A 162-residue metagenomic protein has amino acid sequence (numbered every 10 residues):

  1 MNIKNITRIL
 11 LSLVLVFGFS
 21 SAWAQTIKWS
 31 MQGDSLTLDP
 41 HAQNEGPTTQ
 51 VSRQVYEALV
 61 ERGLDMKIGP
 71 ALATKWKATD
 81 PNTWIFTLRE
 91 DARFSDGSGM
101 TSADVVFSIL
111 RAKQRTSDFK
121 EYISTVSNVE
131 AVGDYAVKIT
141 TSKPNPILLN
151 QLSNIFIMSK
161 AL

Functional and structural regions predicted by a protein language model:
M1-L10: Bacterial N-terminal signal peptides that target proteins for export
I9-G18: Bacterial N-terminal signal peptides
F19-A24: Sec/Tat signal peptide C-region and signal peptidase I cleavage site
S30-D80, L110: N-terminal lobe/hinge region of extracytoplasmic solute-binding protein
Q50, Q54, K67, A71 (+5 more regions): Extracytoplasmic/secreted proteins, especially bacterial periplasmic and envelope-associated proteins
V60, L64, P81, R93 (+4 more regions): Sec-exported extracytoplasmic/periplasmic mature domains
T74-T116, V132, K138: Aromatic- and charge-enriched surface segment that lines or borders ligand/interaction sites
K77, E121-L162: Surface-exposed binding/hinge segments that line and control ligand-binding clefts or catalytic entry sites
